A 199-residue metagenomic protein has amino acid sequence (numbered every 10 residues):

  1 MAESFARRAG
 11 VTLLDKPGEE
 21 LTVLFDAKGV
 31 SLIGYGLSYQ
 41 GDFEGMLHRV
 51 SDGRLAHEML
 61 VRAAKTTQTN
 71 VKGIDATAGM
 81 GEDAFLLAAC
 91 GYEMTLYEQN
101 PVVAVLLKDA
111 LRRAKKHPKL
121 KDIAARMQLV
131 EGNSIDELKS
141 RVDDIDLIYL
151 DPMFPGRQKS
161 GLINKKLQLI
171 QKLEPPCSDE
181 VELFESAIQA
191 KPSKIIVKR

Functional and structural regions predicted by a protein language model:
M1-G73, A89: S-adenosyl-L-methionine
M1-R8, M127, D146, I196-V197: Class I S-adenosyl-L-methionine
K72, E93, R126, S193-K194: Residues at the starts of beta-strands that form the adenosine-phosphate
A76: Conserved beta-strand/loop positions that form the S-adenosyl-L-methionine
M80-Y92: Conserved SAM-binding loop of SAM-dependent methyltransferases across substrates and taxa, primarily the Class I
E93, Y97-L147: S-adenosyl-L-methionine
P152-L183: Mobile active-site "lid"/loop adjacent to the S-adenosyl-L-methionine
E180-R199: Conserved Class I SAM-dependent methyltransferase catalytic core
